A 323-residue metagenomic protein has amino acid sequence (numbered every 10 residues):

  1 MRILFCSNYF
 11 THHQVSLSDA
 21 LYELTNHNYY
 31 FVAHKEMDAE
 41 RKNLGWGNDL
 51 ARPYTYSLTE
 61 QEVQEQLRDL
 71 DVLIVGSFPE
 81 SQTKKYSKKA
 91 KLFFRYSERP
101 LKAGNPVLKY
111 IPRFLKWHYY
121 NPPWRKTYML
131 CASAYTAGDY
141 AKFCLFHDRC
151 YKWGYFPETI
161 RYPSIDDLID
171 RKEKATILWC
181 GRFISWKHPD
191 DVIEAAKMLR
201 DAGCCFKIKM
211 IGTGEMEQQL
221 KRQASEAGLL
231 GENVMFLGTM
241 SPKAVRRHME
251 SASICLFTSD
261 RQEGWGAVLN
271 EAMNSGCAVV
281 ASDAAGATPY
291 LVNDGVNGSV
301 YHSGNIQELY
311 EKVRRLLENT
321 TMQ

Functional and structural regions predicted by a protein language model:
L101-R125, T159: Nucleotide-sugar donor phosphate/pyrophosphate-binding loop at the beta->alpha transition of glycosyltransferases
W124-K172, T176: Donor nucleotide-sugar binding/catalytic pocket of nucleotide-sugar-dependent glycosyltransferases
D166-M198, K209: Conserved donor-binding/catalytic core segment of Leloir-type glycosyltransferases
K221-M240: Nucleotide-activated donor-binding/catalytic signature segment of Leloir-type glycosyltransferases, i.e., the conserved
T239-M240, R247-A252: Short alpha-helical donor nucleotide-sugar binding micro-motif in glycosyltransferases
E250-G264, C277: Acidic donor-binding loop of glycosyltransferase active sites
A278-S282: Short hydrophobic beta-strand element within catalytic cores of glycosyltransferases and related nucleotide-activated
N293-G295, S299-I306, V313-T321: Conserved acidic donor-binding segment of nucleotide-sugar-dependent glycosyltransferases
